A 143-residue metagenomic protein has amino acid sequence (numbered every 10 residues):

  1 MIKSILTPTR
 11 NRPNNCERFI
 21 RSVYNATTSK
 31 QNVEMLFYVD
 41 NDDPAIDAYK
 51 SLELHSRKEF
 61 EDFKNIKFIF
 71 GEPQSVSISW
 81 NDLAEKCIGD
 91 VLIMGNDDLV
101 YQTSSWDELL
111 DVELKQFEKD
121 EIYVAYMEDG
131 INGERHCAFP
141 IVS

Functional and structural regions predicted by a protein language model:
I2-S4, E34: Cell-envelope/extracellular polymer assembly enzymes that use nucleotide-activated donors
N11, F68-V76, G130-I131: Short, acidic/glycine-rich phosphate-metal binding loop used to engage nucleotide
R12-T27: Short, well-formed alpha-helical segments that are part of the catalytic scaffolds of diverse glycosyltransferases
V23-I69: Acidic donor-binding segment of Leloir-type glycosyltransferases
N81-V91: Active-site nucleotide-sugar/metal-binding loop of Leloir-type enzymes
G89-V100: Short beta-strand-to-loop acidic/aromatic patch adjacent to the donor-nucleotide binding site
S104-V124: Conserved donor-nucleotide/metal-binding helix-loop-beta segment in metal-dependent transferases, i.e., the alpha-helix
E121-A138: Short beta-strand-to-loop element that shapes/binds the nucleotide-sugar donor at the catalytic cleft/hinge
